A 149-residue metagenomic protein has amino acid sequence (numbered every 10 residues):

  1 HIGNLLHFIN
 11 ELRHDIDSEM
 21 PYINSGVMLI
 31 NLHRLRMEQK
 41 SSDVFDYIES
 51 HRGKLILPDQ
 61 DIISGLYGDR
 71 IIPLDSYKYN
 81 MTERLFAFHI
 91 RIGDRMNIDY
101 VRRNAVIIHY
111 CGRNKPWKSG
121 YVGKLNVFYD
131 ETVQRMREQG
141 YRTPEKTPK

Functional and structural regions predicted by a protein language model:
H1-H7: Conserved donor-nucleotide/metal-binding helix-loop-beta segment in metal-dependent transferases, i.e., the alpha-helix
I9-H14, D46-I48: Flexible glycine/proline-enriched surface loops and loop-helix/loop-strand junctions
E11-S18, I92-N97: Short, P/G- and charge-enriched loop/turn segments at secondary-structure junctions
D15-V27: A recurrent flexible, glycine/aromatic-enriched loop bordering the glycosyltransferase active site that acts as
N24-S25, I30-K149: A glycosyltransferase accessory/donor-loop signature
